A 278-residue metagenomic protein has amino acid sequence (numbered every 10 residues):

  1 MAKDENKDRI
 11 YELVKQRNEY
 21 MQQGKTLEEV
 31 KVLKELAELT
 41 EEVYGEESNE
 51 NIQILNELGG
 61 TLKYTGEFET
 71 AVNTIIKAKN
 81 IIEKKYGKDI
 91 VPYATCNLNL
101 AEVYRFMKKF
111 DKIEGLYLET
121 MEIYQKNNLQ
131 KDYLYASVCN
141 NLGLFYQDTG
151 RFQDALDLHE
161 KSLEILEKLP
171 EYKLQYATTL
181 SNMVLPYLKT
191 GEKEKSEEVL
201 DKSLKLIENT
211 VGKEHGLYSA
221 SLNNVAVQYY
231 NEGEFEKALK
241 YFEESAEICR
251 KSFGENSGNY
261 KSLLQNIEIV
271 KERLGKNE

Functional and structural regions predicted by a protein language model:
M1-E12: TPR-adjacent "capping" and linker segments in tetratricopeptide-repeat scaffold/adaptor proteins
A2-D4, E42-E46, K84-K88, K126-Q130 (+3 more regions): Short coil/turn linkers that connect adjacent helices within long alpha-helical scaffolds, especially alpha-solenoid
Y11-Q22, N49-Y64, V91-F106, Y133-D148 (+5 more regions): Conserved alpha-helical positions within TPR/SEL1-like repeat arrays
A37-E42, K79-K84, E119-K126, L163-K168 (+2 more regions): Amphipathic alpha-helical segments of tetratricopeptide repeats
F235-G254, E268-K271: TPR/TPR-like (Sel1-like) alpha-helical repeat modules
